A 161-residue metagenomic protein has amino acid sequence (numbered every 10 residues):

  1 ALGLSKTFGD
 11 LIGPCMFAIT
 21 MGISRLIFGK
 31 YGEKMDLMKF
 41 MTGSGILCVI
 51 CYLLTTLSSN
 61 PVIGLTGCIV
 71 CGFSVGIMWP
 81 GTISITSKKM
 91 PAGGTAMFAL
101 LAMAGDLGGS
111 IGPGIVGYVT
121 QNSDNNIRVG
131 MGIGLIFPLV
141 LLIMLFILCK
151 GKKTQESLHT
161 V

Functional and structural regions predicted by a protein language model:
G3-F17, A96-L100, R128-G132: Loop-to-transmembrane helix entry
A18-L26, G109-S110: Residue-level signature of mid-helix packing/kink "hotspots" within the transmembrane helices of 12-pass Major
Y31-G32, V116-N125: Interfacial helix-cap and linker-helix signal at transmembrane-aqueous boundaries of multi-pass secondary transporters
D36, L57-S59, P91: Helix-breaking motifs and short loop linkers at transmembrane-helix boundaries and internal kinks in secondary membrane
K39-L54: Structural signature of the two symmetry-related core transmembrane helices
V62-V70: Paired small-residue
I77-M90: Intracellular juxtamembrane helix-capping segments at the cytosolic ends of symmetry-related transmembrane helices
V129-I147: Symmetry-related core transmembrane helices of the 12-TM Major Facilitator Superfamily/SLC fold
